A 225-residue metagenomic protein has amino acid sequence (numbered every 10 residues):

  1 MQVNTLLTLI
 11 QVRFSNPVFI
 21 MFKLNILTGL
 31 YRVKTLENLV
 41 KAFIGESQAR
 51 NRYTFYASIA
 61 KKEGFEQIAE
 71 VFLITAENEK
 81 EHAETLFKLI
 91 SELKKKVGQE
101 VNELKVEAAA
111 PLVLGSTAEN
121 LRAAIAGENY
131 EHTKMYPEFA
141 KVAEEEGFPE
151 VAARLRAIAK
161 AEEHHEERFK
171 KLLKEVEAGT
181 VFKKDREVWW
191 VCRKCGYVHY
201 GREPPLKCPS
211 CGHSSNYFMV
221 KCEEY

Functional and structural regions predicted by a protein language model:
M1-R32: N-terminal amphipathic/basic-hydrophobic helices that include classical n-h-c signal peptides and signal-anchor
F22-Y225: Non-heme di-metal
